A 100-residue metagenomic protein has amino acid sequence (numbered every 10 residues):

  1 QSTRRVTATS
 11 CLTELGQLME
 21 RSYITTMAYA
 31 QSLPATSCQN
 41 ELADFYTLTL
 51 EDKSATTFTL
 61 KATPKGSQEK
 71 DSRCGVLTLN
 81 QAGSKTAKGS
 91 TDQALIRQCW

Functional and structural regions predicted by a protein language model:
Q1-C11: Amphipathic alpha-helical segments typified by the pilin-like N-terminal helix that continues immediately C-terminal
C11-E14, L18: Residue-level recognition of specific faces of alpha-helices
E20-W100: Periplasmic/extracellular, small/polar-rich flexible segments of pilin-like filament-forming proteins
